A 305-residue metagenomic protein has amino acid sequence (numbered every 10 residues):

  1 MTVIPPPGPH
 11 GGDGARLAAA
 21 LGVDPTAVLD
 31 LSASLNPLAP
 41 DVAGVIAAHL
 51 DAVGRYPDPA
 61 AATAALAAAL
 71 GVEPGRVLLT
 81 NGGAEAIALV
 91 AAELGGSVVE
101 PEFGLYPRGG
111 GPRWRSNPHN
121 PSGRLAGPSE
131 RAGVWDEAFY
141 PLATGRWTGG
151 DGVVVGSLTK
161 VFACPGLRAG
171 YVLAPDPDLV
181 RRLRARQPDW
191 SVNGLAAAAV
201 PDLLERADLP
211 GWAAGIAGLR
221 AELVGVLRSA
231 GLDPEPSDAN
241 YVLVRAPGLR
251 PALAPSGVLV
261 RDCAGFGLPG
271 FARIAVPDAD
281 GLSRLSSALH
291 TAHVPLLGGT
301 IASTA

Functional and structural regions predicted by a protein language model:
M1-R55: N-terminal "arm"/small-domain region of PLP-dependent enzymes with the aminotransferase-like
A60-L66, E73-G96, Y171: Conserved beta-loop-alpha segment that forms the PLP phosphate-binding cup at the N-terminus of a helix
N81-E85, A92, G96-G110, W190: Substrate-binding/gating loop at the entrance of the active-site cleft, primarily in PLP-dependent aminotransferase-like
P101-R146, G150, L296: Active-site phosphate-binding strand-loop segment of PLP-dependent enzymes
S157-L227, L232-P234: PLP-dependent aminotransferase class I/II
A217, G225-G257, D262, A272 (+2 more regions): Conserved PLP-binding catalytic core of the aspartate aminotransferase-like
S256, F266-A305: PLP-dependent enzyme catalytic core of the Aspartate aminotransferase-like
